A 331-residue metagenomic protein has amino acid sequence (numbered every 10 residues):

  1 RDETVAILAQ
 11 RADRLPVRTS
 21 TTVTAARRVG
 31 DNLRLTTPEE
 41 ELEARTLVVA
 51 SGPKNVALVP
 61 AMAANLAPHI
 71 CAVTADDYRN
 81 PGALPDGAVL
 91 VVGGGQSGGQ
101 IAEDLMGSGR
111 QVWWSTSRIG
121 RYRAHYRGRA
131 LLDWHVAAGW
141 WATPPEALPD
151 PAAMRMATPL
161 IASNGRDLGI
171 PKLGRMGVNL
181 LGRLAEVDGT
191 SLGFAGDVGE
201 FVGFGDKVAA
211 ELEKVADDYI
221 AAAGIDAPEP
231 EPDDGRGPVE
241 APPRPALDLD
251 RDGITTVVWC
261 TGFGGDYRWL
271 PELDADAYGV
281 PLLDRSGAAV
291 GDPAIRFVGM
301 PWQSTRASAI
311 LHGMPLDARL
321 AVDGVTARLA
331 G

Functional and structural regions predicted by a protein language model:
R1-G331: Flavin (primarily FAD) cofactor-binding/catalytic cores of flavoenzymes
